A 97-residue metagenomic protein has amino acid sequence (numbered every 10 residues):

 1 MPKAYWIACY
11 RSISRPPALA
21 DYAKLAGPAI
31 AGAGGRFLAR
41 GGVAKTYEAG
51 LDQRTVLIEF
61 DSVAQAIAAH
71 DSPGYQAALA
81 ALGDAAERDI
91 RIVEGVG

Functional and structural regions predicted by a protein language model:
M1-R54, D61-D71, E94-G97: Short S/T/G/P-rich N-terminal loop/turn motif that feeds into the first structured element of a domain
A66-D71, Y75-R91: C-terminal structural segments of small proteins and small subunits
